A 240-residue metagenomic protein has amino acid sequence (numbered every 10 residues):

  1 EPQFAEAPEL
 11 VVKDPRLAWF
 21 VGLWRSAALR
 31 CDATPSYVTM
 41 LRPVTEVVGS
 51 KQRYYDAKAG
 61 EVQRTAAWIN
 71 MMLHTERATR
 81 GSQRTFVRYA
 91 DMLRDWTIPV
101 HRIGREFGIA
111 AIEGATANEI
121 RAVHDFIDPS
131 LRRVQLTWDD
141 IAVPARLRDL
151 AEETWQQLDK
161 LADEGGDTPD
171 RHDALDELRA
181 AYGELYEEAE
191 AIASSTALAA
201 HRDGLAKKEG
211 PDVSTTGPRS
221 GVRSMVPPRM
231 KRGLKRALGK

Functional and structural regions predicted by a protein language model:
E1-G114: PAPS-dependent sulfotransferase catalytic domain
R105-K240: PAPS-dependent sulfotransferases, especially Golgi type II membrane carbohydrate sulfotransferases
